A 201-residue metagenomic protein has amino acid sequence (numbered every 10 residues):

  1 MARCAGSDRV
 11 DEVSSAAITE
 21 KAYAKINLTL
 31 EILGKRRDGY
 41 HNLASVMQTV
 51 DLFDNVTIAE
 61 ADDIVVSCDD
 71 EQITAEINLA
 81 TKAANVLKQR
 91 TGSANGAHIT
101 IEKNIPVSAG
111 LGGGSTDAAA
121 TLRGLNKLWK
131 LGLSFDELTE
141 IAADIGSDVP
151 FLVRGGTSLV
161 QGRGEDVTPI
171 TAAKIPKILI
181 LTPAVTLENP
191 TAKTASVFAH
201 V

Functional and structural regions predicted by a protein language model:
R3-C4, R9-V65: N-terminal, positively charged, Ser/Thr/Ala/Gly-biased leader segments that form transit/presequence-like amphipathic
S14, I18-K21, T29-E31, K35-S45 (+1 more regions): ATP-dependent small-molecule kinase catalytic core of the GHMP/sugar-kinase superfamily and closely related
A16, S67-T74, N104-L111: A short glycine/serine-rich beta->alpha loop
L28, V56-I58, A80, G114 (+2 more regions): Residue-level signal for inorganic ion chemistry
Q48, D54-L87: Glycine-rich, flexible beta-strand/loop modules in the N-terminal catalytic cores of phosphate-handling
E76-P106: Helix-rich "cap/lid" substructures immediately adjacent to catalytic or cofactor-binding pockets
Q89-T100, G124-A143: Phosphate-handling active-site elements
A109-F135, F151: DPxDG-like acidic metal-binding loop motif
